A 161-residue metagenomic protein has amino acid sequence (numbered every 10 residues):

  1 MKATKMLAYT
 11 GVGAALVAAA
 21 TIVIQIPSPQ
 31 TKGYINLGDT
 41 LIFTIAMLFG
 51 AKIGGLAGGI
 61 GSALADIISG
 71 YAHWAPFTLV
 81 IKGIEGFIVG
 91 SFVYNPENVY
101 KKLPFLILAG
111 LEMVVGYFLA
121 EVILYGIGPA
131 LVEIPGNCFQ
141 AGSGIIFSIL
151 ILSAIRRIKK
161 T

Functional and structural regions predicted by a protein language model:
M1-T161: Loop-helix junctions at membrane interfaces
